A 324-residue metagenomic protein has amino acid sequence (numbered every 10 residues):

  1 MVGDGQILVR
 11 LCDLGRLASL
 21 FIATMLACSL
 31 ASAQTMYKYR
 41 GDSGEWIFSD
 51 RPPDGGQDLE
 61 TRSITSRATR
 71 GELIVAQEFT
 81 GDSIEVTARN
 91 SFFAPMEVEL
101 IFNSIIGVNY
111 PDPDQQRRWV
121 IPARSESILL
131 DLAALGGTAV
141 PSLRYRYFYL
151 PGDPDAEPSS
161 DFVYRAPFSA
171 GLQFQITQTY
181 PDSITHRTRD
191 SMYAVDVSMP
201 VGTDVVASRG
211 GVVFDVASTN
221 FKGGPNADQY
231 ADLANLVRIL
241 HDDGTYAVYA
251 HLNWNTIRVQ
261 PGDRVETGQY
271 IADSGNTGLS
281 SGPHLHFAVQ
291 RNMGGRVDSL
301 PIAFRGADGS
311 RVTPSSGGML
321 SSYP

Functional and structural regions predicted by a protein language model:
M1-G15: N-terminal secretory signal peptides that target proteins for export/translocation
L11, L30-E85, R89-I128, T138-S142: Short, cationic interaction patches enriched in Lys/Arg with P/S/T/G and frequent prolines that mark the mature domain
R16-C28: Bacterial N-terminal signal peptides
R118-L233: Surface-exposed, glycine-biased beta-strand/turn segments
D161-T177, V206, Q229-A231, I257-E266 (+1 more regions): Acidic, glycine-rich catalytic/binding loops that coordinate metals and/or anionic ligands
P200, V206, G244-G268: Short histidine-centered loop motifs in beta-beta connectors
N220-Q229, S274-H286: Active-site loop architecture of trypsin-fold serine endopeptidases
V237, V265-G278: Short hydrophobic beta/alpha edge segments that flank linear recognition/processing sites
